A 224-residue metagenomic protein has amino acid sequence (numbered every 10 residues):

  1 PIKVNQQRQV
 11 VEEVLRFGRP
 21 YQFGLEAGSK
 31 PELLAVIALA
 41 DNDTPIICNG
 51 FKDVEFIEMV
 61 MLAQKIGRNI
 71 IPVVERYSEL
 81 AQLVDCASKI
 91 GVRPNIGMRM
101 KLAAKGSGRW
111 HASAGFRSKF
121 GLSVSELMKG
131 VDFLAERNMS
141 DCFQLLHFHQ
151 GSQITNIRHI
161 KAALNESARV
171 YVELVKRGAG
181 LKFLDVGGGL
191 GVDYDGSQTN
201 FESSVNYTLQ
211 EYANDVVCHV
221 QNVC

Functional and structural regions predicted by a protein language model:
P1-F183, V192, T208: Active-site-proximal beta-alpha core segment in soluble small-molecule metabolic enzymes
G188-C224: Active-site anion/phosphate-binding pocket segments in diverse small-molecule metabolic enzymes
